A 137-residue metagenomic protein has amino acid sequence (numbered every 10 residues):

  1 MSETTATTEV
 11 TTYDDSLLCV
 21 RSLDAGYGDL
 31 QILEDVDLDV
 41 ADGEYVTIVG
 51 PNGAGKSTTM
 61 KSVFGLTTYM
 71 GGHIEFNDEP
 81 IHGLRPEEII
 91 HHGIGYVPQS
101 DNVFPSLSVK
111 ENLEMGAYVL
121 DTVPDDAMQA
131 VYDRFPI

Functional and structural regions predicted by a protein language model:
T5-T11, P124-I137: Conserved ABC ATPase "signature" region
G28, V46, V109-D126, P136: ABC-type ATPase nucleotide-binding domains, specifically the catalytic core motifs of the NBD
T47, I90, I94-D101: ABC nucleotide-binding domain signature
V49-P51: The feature captures the beta-strand-to-loop junction immediately N-terminal to the Walker
F64: Helix-to-loop junction immediately C-terminal to a conserved catalytic motif
G72-I81, H92, P124-M128: Conserved ABC transporter NBD signature motif
